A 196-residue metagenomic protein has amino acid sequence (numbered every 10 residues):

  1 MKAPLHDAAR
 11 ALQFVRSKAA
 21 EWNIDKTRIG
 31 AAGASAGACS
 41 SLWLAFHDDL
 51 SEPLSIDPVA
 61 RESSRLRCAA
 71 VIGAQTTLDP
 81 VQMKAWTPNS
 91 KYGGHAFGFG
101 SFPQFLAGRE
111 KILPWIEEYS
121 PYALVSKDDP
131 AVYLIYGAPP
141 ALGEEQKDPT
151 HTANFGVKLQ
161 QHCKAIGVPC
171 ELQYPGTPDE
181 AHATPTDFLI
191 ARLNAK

Functional and structural regions predicted by a protein language model:
M1, S40, L78-V81, L142-E144 (+1 more regions): Extracytoplasmic/secreted cell-surface and envelope-processing proteins
M1-A32, S41, H47-D48, P139 (+2 more regions): Serine-hydrolase-like catalytic core of hydrolytic proteins
P4-A11, A36-S40, E62, P121 (+5 more regions): Stable alpha-helical elements in mature extracytoplasmic
P4-A9, V15, A85-F105, G176-K196: A short, hydrophobic/aromatic-rich structural module that often spans a beta strand with its adjoining loop
R10-W86: Primarily recognizes the serine-hydrolase "nucleophile elbow" in alpha/beta-hydrolase and SGNH/GDSL folds
A45-L50, P80-L124, P130, H151: Mobile cap/lid helix-loop segments that gate and shape the active-site cleft of serine hydrolases
E62-R67, S126-V132, I166-V168: Short, proline-enriched alpha-helix->beta-strand connector loops that line the catalytic pocket of alpha/beta-hydrolase
V132-K147, A153-K196: C-terminal catalytic histidine-bearing segment of alpha/beta-hydrolase fold enzymes
